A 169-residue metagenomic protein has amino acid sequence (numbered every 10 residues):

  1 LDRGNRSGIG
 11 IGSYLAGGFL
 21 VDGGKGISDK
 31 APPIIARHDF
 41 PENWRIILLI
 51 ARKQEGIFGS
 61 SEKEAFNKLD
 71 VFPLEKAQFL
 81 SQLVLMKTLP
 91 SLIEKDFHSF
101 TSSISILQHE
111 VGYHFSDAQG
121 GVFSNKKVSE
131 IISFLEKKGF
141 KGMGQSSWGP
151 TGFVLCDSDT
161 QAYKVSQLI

Functional and structural regions predicted by a protein language model:
L1-K141, L155-I169: ATP-dependent small-molecule kinase catalytic core of the GHMP/sugar-kinase superfamily and closely related
P150: Conserved glycine-rich beta-strand-loop-beta hairpin in the small C-terminal domain of fold type I
